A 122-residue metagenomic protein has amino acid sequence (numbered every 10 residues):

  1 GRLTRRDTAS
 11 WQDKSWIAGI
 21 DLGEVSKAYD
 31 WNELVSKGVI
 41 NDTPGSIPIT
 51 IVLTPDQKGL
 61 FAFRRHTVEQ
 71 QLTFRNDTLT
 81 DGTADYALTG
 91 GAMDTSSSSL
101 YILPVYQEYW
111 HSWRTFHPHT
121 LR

Functional and structural regions predicted by a protein language model:
G1-R122: Mid-to-C-terminal functional-domain signal that highlights helix-capping/loop sites within ligand-binding modules
